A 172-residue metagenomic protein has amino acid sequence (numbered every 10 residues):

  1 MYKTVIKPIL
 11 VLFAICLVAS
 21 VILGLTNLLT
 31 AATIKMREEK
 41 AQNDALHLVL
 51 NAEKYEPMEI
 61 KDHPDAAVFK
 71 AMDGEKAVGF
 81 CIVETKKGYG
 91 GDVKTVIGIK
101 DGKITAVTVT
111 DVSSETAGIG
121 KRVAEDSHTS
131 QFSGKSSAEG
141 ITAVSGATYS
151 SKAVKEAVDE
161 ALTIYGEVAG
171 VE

Functional and structural regions predicted by a protein language model:
M1-E172: Flexible, solvent-exposed loop/hinge segments and secondary-structure transition points
